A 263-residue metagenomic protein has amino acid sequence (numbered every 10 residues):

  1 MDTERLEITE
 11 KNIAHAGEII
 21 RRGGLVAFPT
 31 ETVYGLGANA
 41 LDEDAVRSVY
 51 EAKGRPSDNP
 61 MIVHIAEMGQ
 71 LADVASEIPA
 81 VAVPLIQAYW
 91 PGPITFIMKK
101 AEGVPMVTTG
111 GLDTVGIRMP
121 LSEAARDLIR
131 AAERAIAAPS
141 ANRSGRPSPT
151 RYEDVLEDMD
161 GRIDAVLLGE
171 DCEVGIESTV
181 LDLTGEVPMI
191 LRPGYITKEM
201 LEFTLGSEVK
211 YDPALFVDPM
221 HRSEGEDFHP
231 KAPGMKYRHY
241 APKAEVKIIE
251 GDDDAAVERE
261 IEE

Functional and structural regions predicted by a protein language model:
M1-E263: Active-site-adjacent structural elements in enzyme catalytic cores
